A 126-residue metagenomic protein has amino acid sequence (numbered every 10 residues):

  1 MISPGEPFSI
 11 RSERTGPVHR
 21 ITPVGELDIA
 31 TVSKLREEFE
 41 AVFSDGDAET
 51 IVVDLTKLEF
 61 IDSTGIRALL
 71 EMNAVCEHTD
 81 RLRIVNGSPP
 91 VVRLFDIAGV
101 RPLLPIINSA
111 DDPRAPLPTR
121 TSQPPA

Functional and structural regions predicted by a protein language model:
M1-G5, R114-A126: Intrinsically disordered or compositionally simple regulatory linkers and C-terminal tails in signal-transduction
I2-E37: STAS-typified acidic loop motif
T15-G16, T56, G87, D111: Conserved catalytic submotifs in the C-terminal HATPase_c
G16, L82, V100, P124-A126: Generic detector of bulky aromatic hydrophobic side chains
V24-G25, C76-E77, R120, P125: A short, structure-level motif marking secondary-structure boundaries and short turns
E26-L104: Amphipathic alpha-helical interaction surfaces in cytosolic regulatory modules
V32, A110-P113: Residues at or immediately preceding the N-termini of alpha-helices
P105-S109: Short acidic-hydrophobic, aromatic-tinged amphipathic segments that line or gate anion-handling sites
